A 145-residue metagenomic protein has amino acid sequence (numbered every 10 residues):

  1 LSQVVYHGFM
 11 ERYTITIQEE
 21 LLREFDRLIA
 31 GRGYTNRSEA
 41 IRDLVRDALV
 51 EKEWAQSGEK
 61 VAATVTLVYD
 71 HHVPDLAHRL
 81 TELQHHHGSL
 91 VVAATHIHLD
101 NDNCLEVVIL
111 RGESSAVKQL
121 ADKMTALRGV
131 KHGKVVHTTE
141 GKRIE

Functional and structural regions predicted by a protein language model:
L1-T16: Short Lys/Arg-rich basic patches
I15-I17, F25, T35-R46: Short amphipathic alpha-helical segments
I41, V50-E59: Short, charge-rich, low-complexity interaction segments located in flexible loops at or near secondary-structure
E59-H71, L105-V107: Short glycine-/aliphatic-rich beta-strand segments at the starts of folded cytosolic domains
H72-V73, L110-V117: Helix N-cap motif at beta-to-alpha junctions
H72-V91: Short amphipathic alpha-helix segments
R79-L83, Q119-L127: Short amphipathic alpha-helices in soluble, non-transmembrane regions that often serve as interface/regulatory elements
S89-I97, D122, A126-G141: Conserved short beta-strand edge segments in small beta-sheet-based binding/regulatory domains
